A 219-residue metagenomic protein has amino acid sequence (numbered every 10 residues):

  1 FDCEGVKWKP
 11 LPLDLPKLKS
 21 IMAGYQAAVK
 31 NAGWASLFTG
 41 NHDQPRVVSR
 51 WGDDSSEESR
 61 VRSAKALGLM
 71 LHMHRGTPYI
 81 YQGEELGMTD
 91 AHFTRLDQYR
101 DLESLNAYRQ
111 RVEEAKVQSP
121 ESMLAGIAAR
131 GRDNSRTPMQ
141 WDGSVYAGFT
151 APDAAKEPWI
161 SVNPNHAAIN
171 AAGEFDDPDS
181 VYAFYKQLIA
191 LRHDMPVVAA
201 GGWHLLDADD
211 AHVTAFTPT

Functional and structural regions predicted by a protein language model:
F1-T219: Active-site and adjacent substrate-binding regions of carbohydrate-active enzymes
